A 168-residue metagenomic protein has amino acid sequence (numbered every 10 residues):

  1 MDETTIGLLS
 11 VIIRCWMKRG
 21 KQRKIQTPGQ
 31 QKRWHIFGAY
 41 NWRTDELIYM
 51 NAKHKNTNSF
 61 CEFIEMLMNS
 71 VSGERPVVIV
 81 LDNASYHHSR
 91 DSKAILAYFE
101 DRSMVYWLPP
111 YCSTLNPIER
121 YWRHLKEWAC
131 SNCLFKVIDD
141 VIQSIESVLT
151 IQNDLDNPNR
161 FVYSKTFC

Functional and structural regions predicted by a protein language model:
M1-D2, V77-S85, W107-P109, V162-Y163: Short beta-strand segments
M1-E65, K165-C168: Extended, low-complexity cationic-aromatic segments
I13-W16, S92-L96, R120-Y121: Short, glycine/charged-enriched secondary-structure capping and boundary segments
W16-K21, E100-M104, W122-W128: Short glycine/proline- and charge-enriched loop/turn segments that cap or connect secondary-structure elements
Q22-G29, A97-P117, C133: RNase H-like polynucleotidyl transferase catalytic core
S59-M104: RNase H-like DDE/DDD metal-dependent nuclease/strand-transfer catalytic core used by mobile genetic elements
L81-N83, R90, Y106-W128, D139-V141: RNase H-like two-metal-ion nuclease catalytic core shared by retroviral integrases and related mobile-element nucleases
I118-C168: C-terminal anion-handling pockets and recognition modules
